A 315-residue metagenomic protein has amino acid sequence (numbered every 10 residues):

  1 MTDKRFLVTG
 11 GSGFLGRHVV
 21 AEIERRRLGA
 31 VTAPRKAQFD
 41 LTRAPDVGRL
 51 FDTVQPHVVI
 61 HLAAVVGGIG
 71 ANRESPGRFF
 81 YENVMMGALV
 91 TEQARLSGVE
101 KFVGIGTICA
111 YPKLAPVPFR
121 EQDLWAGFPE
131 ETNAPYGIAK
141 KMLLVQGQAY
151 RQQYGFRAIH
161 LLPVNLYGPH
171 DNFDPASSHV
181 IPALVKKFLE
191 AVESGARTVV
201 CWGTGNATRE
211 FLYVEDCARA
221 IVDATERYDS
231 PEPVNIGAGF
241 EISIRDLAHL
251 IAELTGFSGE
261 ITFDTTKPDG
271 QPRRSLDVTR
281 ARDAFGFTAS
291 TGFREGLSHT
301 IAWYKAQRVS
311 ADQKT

Functional and structural regions predicted by a protein language model:
G11: NAD(P)H cofactor-binding loop motif with strongest signal on the N-terminal glycine-rich segment
F14, V20-E22, R26, E190-T315: C-terminal substrate-binding subdomain of Rossmann-fold SDR/epimerase-dehydratase oxidoreductases
E24-R49: Adenosine-cofactor binding site in Rossmann-like domains, unifying the SAM/SAH pocket of S-adenosylmethionine-dependent
A44-V84, Q93: NAD(P)H-binding glycine-rich loop region in Rossmannoid oxidoreductase-like domains and their noncatalytic homologs
A63-A64, V103-T107, L162-V164, G205 (+1 more regions): Active-site beta-alpha turn of Rossmann-fold NAD(P)-dependent dehydrogenases/reductases
A88-N133, I159: Conserved Rossmann-fold NAD(P)-dependent oxidoreductase catalytic core, especially the SDR/UDP-sugar
L114-D123, V145-E226, G239, H249-L254: NAD(P)-dependent short-chain dehydrogenase/reductase
P135, A139-M142: Active-site helix of classical SDR
